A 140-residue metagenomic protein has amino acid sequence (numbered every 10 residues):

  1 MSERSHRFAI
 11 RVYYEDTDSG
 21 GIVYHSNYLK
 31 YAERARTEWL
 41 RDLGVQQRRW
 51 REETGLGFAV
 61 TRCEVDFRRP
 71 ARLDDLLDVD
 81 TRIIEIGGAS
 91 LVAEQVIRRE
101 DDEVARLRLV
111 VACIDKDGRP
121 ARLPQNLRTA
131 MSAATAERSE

Functional and structural regions predicted by a protein language model:
M1-V45: Catalytic strand-loop segment that frames the active site of acyl-thioester-processing enzymes
R4-F8, R41, P70-L76, I84-E140: HotDog/MaoC-like acyl-thioester-processing domains
R11, E64, V110: Short aromatic/hydrophobic contact patches that present stacked aromatics for nucleic-acid/ligand binding
E15-D16, W39, W50, R69 (+1 more regions): Short, flexible coil/turn micro-motifs enriched in small/turn-prone residues
G21, T81, G118: Hydrophobic pocket/interface hotspot
Y28-Y31, A59, V110: Residue-level recognition of specific faces of alpha-helices
W50-F58: Short, basic/aromatic beta-hairpin or loop at an interaction surface
T61-F67, V79-D80, A93-E94: Short structured motifs
